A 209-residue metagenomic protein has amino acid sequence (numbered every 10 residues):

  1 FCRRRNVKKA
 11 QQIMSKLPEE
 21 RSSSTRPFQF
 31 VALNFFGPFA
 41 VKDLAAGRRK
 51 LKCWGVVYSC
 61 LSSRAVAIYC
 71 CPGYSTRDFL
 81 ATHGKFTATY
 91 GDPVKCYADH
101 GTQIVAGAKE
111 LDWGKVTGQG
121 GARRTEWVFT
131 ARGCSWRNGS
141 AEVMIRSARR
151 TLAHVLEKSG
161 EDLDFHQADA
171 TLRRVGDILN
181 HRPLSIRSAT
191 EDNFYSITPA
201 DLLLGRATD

Functional and structural regions predicted by a protein language model:
F1-R150: Retroviral integrase
E110, Q119-D209: Domain-scale segment recognizer with a strong primary affinity for retroviral/LTR-retrotransposon integrase
